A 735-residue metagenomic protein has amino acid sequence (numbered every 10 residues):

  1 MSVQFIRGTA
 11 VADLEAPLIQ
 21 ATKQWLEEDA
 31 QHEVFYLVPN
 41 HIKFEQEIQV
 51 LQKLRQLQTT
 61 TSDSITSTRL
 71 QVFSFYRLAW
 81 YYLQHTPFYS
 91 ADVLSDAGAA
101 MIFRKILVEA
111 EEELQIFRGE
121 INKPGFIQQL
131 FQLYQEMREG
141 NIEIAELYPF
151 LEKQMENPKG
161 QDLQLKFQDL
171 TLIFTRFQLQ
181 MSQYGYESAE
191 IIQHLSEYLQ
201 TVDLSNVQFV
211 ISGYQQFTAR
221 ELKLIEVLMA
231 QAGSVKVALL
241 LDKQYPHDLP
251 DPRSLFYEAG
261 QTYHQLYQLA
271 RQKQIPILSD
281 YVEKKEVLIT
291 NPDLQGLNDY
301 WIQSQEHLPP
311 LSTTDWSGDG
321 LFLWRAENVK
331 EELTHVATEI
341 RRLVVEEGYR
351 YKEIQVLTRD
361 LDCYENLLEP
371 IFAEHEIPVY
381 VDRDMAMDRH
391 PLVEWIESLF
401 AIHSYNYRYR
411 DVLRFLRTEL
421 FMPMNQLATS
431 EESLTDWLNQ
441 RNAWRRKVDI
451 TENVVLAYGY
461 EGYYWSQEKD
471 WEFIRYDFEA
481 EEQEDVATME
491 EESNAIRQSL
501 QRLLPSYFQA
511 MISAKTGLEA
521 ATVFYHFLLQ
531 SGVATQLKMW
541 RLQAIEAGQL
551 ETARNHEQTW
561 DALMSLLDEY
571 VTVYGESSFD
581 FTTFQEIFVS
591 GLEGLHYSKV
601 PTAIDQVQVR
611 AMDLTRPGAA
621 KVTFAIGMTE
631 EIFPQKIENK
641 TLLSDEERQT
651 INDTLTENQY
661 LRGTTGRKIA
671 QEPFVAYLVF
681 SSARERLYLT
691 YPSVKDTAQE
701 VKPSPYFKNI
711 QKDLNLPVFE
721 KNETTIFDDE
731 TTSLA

Functional and structural regions predicted by a protein language model:
M1-H32, A97, R176-A238: ASCE RecA-like P-loop NTPase motor cores that couple ATP hydrolysis to mechanical translocation on nucleic acids
S2-F5, E109-V210, P250-D251, P292-D315 (+1 more regions): Accessory N-terminal region flanking or inserted into the helicase ATPase core in nucleic-acid motor proteins
S2-T68, A91, N298-A735: Anion-coordinating catalytic cores for phosphoryl-, nucleotidyl-, and glycosidic chemistry
A30-I142: Conserved P-loop NTPase-based nucleic-acid remodeling module centered on helicase motor cores
Y36-V38, V72, V210, S234-L239 (+1 more regions): Structural recognition of the conserved hydrophobic beta-strand(s) that form the central parallel beta-sheet of P-loop
N40-K43, Y76, L240-H247, E283-V287 (+2 more regions): Short beta-alpha junction loops
D96-I116, Y263-K284, N406-E431: Extended, charge-rich low-complexity interaction segments
L222-F322: Conserved RecA-like helicase ATPase core segment that couples NTP binding/hydrolysis to strand translocation
